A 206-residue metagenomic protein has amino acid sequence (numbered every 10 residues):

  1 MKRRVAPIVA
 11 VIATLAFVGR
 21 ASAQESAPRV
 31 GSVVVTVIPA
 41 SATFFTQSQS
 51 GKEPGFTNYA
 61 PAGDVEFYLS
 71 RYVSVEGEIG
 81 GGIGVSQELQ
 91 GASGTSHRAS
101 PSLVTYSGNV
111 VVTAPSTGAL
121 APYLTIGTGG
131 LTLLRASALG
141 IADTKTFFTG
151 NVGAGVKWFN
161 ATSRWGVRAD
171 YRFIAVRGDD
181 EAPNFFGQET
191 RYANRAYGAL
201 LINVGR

Functional and structural regions predicted by a protein language model:
M1-V9: Bacterial N-terminal signal peptides that target proteins for export
I8-G19, T149-N151, G155-K157, G166-R168 (+1 more regions): A broad helix-preferring feature
V11, F17-I38, V112, R206: Outer-membrane beta-barrel biogenesis signature
Q24-E25, T36-P39, T43, D64-A138 (+3 more regions): Gram-negative (and chloroplast) outer-membrane scaffold detector with strong preference for beta-barrel transmembrane
P28-V30, F56-A60, Y68: Short, surface-exposed loop/turn motifs at beta-strand boundaries within globular domains
A40-A62, K145-T146: Surface-exposed strand-loop-strand hairpins of Gram-negative outer-membrane beta-barrel proteins
F45-K52, Q87-G94, L134-A142, D179-F186: Outer-membrane beta-barrel translocator domains and adjoining extracellular loop/strand segments of Gram-negative
S86-E88, W158-R206: Predominantly the C-terminal beta-signal and adjacent terminal strand-loop region of outer-membrane beta-barrel
